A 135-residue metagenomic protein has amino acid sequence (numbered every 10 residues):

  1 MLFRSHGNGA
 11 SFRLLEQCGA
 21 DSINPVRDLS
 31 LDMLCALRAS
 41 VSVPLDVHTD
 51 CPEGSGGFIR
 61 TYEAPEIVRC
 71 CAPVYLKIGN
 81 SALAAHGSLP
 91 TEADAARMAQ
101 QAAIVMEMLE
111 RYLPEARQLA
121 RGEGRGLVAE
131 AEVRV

Functional and structural regions predicted by a protein language model:
G9-F12, L34: Generic hydrophobic/aromatic pocket-lining and core-packing "Φ" positions
L15: Conserved, mostly hydrophobic/aromatic
R27-S42, G56-I59, T91-A95: Active-site-adjacent beta->alpha loops and helix N-cap segments on the catalytic face of soluble alpha/beta enzymes
L34-P52, Q100-M108: Alpha-helix-loop-beta-strand connector modules within alpha/beta enzyme cores
V47, F58, R69-M98: A conserved mid-domain beta-alpha-beta active-site/ligand-binding segment of alpha/beta enzyme cores
S88-V135: C-terminal extensions of enzymes
